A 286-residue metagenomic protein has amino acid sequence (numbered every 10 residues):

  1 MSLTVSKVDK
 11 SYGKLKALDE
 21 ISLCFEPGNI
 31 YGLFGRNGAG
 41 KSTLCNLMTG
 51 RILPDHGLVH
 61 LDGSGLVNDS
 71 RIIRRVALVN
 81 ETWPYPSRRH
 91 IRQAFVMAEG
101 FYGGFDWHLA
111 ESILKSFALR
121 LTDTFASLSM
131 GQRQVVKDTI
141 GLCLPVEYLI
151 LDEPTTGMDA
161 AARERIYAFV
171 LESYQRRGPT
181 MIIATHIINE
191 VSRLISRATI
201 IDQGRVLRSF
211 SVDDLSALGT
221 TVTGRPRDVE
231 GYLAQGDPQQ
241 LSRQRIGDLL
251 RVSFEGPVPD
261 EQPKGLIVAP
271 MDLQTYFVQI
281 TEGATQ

Functional and structural regions predicted by a protein language model:
Y31-R36: The feature captures the beta-strand-to-loop junction immediately N-terminal to the Walker
T49: Helix-to-loop junction immediately C-terminal to a conserved catalytic motif
G57-N68: Conserved ABC transporter NBD signature motif
N80-V136: ABC-family P-loop ATPase nucleotide-binding domains
L149-E153: Catalytic Walker B motif of ABC-type/P-loop ATPase nucleotide-binding domains
Y167-I182, H186-F254: ABC transporter nucleotide-binding domain
S242, I246-Q286: C-terminal coupling/interaction segments
